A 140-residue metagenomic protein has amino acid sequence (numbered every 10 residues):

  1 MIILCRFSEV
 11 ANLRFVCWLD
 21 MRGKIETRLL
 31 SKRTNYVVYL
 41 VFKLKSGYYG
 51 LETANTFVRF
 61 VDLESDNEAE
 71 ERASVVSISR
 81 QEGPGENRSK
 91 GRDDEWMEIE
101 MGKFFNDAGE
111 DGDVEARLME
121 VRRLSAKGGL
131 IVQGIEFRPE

Functional and structural regions predicted by a protein language model:
M1-E140: Plant-skewed but cross-kingdom recognition/interaction modules and surfaces
